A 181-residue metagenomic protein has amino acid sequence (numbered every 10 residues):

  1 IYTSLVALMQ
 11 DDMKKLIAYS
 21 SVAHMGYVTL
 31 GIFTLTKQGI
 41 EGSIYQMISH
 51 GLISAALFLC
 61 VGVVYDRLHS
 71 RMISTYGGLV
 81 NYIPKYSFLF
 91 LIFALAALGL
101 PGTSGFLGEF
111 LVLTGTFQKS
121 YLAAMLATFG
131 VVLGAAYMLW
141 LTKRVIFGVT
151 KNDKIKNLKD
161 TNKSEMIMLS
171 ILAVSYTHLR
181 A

Functional and structural regions predicted by a protein language model:
I1-F110, T114-I146: Hydrophobic transmembrane alpha-helices and their helix-loop junctions in integral membrane proteins
D153-M168: Interfacial loop-to-transmembrane junctions
M166-Y176: Final/C-terminal transmembrane alpha-helix of multipass membrane proteins
T177-A181: Conserved small/polar residues in nucleotide/adenosyl-binding loops
